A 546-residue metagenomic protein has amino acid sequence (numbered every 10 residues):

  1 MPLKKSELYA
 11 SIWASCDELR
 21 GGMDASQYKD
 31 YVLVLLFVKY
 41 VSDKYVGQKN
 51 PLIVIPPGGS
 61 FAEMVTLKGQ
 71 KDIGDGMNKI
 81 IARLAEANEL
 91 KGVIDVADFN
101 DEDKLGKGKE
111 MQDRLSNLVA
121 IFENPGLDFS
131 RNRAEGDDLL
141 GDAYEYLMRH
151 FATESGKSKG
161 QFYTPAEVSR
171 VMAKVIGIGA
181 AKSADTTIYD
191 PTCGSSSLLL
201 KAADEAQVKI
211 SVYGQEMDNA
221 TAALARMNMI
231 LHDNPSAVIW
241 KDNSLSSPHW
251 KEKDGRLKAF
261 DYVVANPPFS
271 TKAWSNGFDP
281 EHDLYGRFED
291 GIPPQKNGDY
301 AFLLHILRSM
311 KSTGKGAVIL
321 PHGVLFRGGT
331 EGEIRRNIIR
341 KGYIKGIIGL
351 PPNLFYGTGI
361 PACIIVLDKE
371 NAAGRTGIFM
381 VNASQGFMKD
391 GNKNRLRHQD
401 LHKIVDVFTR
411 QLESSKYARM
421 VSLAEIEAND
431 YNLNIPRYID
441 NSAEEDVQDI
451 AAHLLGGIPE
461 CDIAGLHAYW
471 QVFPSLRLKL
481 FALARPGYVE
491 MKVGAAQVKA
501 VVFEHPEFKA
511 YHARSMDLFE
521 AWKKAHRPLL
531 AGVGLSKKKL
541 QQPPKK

Functional and structural regions predicted by a protein language model:
M1-A180, S244-H249, G349-P352, R375-T376 (+4 more regions): Non-catalytic, mostly N-terminal accessory regions of nucleic-acid modification and defense proteins
E7, S11-A14, E18, Q27-F37 (+1 more regions): Conserved Class I SAM-dependent methyltransferase catalytic core
M23, K39-Y45, L147, F151 (+11 more regions): Conserved NTP-handling cores and scaffolds of large molecular machines
F37, L231, F269, S312 (+10 more regions): Short, well-ordered loop/turn and helix-capping segments at boundaries between secondary-structure elements and domains
G108, R133, G214-D218, Y262 (+8 more regions): Hydrophobic alpha-helical scaffolding
S130, K201, K272, K389-D390 (+1 more regions): Short helix/loop capping segments that flank catalytic or ligand/cofactor-binding pockets
S158-A265, S270-G291, Y300-A301, L320-G323 (+3 more regions): Conserved S-adenosyl-L-methionine
C363-I364, D368-V405: Conserved P-loop NTPase
